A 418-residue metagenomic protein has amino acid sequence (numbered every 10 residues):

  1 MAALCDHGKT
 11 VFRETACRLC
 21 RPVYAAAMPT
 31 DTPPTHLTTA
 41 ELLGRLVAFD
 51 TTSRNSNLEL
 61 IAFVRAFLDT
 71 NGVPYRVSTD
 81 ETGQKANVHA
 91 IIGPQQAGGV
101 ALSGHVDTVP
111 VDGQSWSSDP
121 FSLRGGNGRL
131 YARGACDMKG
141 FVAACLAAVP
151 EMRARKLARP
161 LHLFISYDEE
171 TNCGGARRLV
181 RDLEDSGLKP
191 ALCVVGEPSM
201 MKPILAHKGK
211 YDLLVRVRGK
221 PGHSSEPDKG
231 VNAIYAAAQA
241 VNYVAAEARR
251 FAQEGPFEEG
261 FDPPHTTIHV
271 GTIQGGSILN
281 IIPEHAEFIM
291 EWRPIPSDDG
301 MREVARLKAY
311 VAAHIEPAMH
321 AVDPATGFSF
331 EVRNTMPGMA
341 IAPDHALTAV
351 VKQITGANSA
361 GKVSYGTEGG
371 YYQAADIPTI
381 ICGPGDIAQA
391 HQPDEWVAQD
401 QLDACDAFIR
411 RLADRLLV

Functional and structural regions predicted by a protein language model:
C5, C17-C20: Cysteine-centered motifs
P29, E81, D212-V418: Metal-dependent amide/peptide-bond hydrolase catalytic core, centered on the "pita-bread" metallohydrolase fold
P29-Y131, A154-L157, D386: Acidic/His- and Gly-rich active-site-bordering loop/insert found across diverse amide/peptide-bond hydrolases
L46, D50, E197, A237 (+1 more regions): Residue-level signal for inorganic ion chemistry
N127-L130, C136, G140-A246, H391-A404: Fold-level recognition of mixed alpha/beta catalytic cores in primary-metabolism enzymes, strongest
